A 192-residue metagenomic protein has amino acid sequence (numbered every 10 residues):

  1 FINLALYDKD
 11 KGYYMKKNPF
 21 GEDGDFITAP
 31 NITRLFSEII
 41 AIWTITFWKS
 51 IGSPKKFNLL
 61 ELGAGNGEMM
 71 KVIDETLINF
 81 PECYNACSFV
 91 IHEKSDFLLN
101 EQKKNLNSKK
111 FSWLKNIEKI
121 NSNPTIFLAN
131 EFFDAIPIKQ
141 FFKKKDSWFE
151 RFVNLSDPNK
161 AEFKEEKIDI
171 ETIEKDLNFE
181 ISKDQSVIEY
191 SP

Functional and structural regions predicted by a protein language model:
F1-L62, N66-N116, I120-P124, F141: Rossmann-like AdoMet
F111-S112, N121-P124, L128-P192: Class I S-adenosyl-L-methionine
